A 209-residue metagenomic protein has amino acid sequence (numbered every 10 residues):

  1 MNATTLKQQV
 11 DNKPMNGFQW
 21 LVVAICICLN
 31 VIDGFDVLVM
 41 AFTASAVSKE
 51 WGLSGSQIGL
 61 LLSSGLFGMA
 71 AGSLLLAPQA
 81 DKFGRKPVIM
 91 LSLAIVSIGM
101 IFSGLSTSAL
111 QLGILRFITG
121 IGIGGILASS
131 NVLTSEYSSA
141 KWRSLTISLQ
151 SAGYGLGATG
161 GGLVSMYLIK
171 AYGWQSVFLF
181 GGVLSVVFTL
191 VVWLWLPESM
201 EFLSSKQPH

Functional and structural regions predicted by a protein language model:
M1-H209: Transmembrane-helix signature of 12-pass secondary carriers
